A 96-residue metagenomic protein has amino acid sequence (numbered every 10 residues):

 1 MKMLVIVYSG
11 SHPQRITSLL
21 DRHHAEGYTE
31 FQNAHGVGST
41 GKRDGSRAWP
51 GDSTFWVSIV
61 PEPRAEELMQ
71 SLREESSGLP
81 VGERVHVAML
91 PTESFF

Functional and structural regions predicted by a protein language model:
M1-F96: Positively charged, small/polar-rich N-terminal and surface patches that mediate targeting and assembly and bind
